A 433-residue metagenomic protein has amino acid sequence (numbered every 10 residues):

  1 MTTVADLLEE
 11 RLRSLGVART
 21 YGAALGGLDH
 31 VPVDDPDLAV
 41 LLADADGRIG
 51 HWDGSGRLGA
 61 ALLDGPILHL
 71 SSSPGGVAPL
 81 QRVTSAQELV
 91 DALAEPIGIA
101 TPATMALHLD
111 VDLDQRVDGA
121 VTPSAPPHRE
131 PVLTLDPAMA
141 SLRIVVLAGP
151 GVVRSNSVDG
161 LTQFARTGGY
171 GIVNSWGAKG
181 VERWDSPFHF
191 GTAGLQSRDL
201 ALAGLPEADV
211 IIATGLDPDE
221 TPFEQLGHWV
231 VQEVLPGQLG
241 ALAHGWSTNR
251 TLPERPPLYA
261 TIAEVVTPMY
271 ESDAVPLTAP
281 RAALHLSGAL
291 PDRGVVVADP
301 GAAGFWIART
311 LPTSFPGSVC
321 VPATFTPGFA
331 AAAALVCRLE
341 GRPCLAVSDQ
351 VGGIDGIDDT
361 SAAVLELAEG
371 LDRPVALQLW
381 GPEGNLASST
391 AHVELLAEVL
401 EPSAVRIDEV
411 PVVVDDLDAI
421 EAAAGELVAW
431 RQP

Functional and structural regions predicted by a protein language model:
M1, A78, T84, M105-H108 (+4 more regions): Phosphate/pyrophosphate-binding active-site segments
M1-D46, D114-L142, R166-K179, W184-V210 (+2 more regions): A cross-family phosphate/adenosyl-ligand binding-site feature
T2, G27, S71, G75-S141 (+1 more regions): Conformationally flexible catalytic loops at phosphate/diphosphate-handling active centers
T3-P32, T261-G341, A429: Active-site diphosphate/adenylate-binding microenvironment
A5-A18, A45-H51, D64, L93-T104 (+6 more regions): Glycine-rich phosphate/diphosphate-binding loops that line cofactor/substrate pockets in enzymes
Y21-G26, D53-G56, S72, A86-Q87 (+10 more regions): Structural motif
V33-L63, A148-V230, P312-P343, G353-L371 (+1 more regions): Glycine-rich, anion-gripping cofactor-binding loops and their flanking helix/strand elements in enzyme active sites
L142-S155, S272-P276, L286: Active-site donor-nucleotide binding/catalytic segment of nucleotide-sugar enzymes
